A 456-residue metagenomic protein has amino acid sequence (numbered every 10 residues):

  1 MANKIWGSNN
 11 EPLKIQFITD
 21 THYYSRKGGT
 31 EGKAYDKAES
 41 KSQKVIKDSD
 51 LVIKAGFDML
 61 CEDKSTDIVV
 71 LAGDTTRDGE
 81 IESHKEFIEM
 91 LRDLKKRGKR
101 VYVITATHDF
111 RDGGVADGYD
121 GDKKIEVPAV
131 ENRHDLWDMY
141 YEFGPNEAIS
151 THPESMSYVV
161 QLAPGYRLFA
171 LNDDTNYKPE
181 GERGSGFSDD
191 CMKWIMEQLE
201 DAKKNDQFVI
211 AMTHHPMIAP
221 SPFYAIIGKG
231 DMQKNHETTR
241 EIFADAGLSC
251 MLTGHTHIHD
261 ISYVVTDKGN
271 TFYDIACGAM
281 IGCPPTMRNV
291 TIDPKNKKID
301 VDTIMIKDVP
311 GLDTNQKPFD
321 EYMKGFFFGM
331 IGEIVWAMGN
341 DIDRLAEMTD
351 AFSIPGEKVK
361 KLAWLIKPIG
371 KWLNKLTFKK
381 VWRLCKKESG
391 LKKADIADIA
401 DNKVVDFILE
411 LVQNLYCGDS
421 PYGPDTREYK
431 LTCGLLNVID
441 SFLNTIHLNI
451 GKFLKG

Functional and structural regions predicted by a protein language model:
M1-I81: N-terminal active-site segment of His-dependent metallophosphoesterases
M1-L13, G311-G456: Non-catalytic terminal accessory segments
I5-G7, I81, E86-K193, K268 (+2 more regions): Extended active-site neighborhood of metal-dependent phosphoesterases/phosphodiesterases
P12-R26, G165-N176, M212, Y273-G278 (+1 more regions): Active-site-proximal beta-strand elements of phosphoester/diester hydrolases
D20, V69, D74, F87 (+6 more regions): Divalent metal-coordination and catalytic microenvironments
Y24-K27, R77-G79, T107-V115, N176-P179 (+3 more regions): Active-site environment of divalent metal-dependent phosphoester hydrolases
V52-G56, H152-Y158, I195-E197, N235-T238: Alpha-helical scaffolding within the catalytic cores of extracellular/periplasmic polymer-degrading hydrolases
E62-I68, R100, R167-F169, G181-Y273 (+5 more regions): His/acidic metal-ligating clusters that form di-metal
